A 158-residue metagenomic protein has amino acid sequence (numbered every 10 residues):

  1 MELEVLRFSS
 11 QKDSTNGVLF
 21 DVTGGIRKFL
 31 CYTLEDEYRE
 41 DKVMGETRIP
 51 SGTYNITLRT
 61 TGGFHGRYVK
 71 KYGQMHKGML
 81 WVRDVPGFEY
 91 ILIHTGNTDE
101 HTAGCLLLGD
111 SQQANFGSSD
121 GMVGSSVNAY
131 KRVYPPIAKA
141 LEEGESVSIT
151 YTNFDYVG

Functional and structural regions predicted by a protein language model:
M1-G158: Cell wall/extracellular polymer interaction/catalysis modules
